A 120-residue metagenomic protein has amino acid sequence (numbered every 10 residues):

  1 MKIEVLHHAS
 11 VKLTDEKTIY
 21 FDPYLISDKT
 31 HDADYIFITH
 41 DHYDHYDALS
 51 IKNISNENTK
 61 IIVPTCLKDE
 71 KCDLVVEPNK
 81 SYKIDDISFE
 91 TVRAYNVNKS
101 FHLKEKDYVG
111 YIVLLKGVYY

Functional and structural regions predicted by a protein language model:
M1-H31, D73-Y120: Core dinuclear metal-dependent hydrolase active-site scaffold
L25-D69: Active-site metal-binding motif and surrounding structural segment of the metallo-beta-lactamase
